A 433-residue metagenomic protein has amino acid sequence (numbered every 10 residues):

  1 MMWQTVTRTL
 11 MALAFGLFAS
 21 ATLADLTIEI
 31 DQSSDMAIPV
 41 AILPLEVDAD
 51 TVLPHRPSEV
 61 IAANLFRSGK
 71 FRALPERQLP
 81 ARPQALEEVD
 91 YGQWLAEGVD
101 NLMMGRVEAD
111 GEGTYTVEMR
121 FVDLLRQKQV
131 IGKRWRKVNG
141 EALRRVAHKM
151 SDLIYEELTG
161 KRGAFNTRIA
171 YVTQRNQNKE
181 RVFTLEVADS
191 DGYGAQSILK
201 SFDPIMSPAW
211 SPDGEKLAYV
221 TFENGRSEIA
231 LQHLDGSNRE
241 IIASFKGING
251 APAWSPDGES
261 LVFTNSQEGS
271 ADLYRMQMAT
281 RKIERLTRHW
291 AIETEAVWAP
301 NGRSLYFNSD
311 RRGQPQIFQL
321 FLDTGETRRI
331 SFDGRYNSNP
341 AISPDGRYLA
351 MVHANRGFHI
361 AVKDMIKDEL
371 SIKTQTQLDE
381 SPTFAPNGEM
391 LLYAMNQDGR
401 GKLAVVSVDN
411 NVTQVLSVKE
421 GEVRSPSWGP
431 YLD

Functional and structural regions predicted by a protein language model:
M1-M11: Bacterial N-terminal signal peptides that target proteins for export
D25, D35-I42, R56, S68 (+7 more regions): Extracytoplasmic
L26-T27, L86-L153: Amphipathic beta-strand/beta-sheet edge segments enriched in Tyr/Trp
T27-G92, M103: Short beta-strand->alpha-helix linker/helix-N-cap micro-motif that forms a surface specificity/interaction loop
A142-L143, E157, F202-V220, R239-E240 (+5 more regions): Conserved beta-propeller blade repeats
D152, R162-S190, K282: An edge-strand/N-cap motif at the start of beta-rich repeat modules
K179-Q196, V220-I241, E259-S260, T264-R285 (+7 more regions): Beta-propeller blade-edge and WD-like acidic-aromatic loop motif
